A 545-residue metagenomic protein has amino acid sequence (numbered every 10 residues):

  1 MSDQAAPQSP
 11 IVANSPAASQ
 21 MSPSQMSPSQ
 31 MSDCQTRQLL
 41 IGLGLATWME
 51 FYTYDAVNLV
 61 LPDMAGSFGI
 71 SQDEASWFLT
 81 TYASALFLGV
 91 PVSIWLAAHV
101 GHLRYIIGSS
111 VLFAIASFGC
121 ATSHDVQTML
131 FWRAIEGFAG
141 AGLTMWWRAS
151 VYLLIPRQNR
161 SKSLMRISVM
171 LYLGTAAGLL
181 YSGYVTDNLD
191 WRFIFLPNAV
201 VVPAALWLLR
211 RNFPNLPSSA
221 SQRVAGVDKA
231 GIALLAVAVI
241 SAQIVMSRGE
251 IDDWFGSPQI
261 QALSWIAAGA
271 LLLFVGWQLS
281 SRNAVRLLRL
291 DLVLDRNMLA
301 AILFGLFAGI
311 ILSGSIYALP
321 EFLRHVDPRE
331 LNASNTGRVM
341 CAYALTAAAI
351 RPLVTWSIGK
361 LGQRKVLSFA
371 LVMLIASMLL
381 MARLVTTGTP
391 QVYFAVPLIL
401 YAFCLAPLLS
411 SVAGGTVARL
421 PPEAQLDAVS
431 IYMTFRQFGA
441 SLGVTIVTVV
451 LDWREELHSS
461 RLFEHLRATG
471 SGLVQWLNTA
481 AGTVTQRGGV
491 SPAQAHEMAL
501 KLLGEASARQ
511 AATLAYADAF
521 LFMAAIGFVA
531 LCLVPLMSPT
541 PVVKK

Functional and structural regions predicted by a protein language model:
M1-F51: Cytosolic juxtamembrane N-terminal segment immediately preceding the first transmembrane helix of multi-pass
R37-Y52, V57-L61, Q72-L79, I94 (+2 more regions): 12-transmembrane solute porter fold
A46, I106-L112, A116, W132 (+8 more regions): Residue-level signature of the transmembrane alpha-helical cores of Major Facilitator Superfamily-type secondary
E50, L79-Y82, L86, F113 (+8 more regions): Structural signature of transmembrane alpha-helices in multi-pass secondary transporters
F87-L88, F118, Y172, A176 (+4 more regions): Hydrophobic/small/kink-forming positions within alpha-helical transmembrane segments of polytopic membrane proteins
V90-G231, R248: Helix-loop-helix hairpins in multi-pass membrane proteins, especially solute transporters
D187-L303, F307, I311, F520-F522: Hydrophobic transmembrane-helix bundles of small-molecule transporters
Q437-P535, P539, K545: Hydrophobic transmembrane architecture of multi-pass small-molecule transporters
